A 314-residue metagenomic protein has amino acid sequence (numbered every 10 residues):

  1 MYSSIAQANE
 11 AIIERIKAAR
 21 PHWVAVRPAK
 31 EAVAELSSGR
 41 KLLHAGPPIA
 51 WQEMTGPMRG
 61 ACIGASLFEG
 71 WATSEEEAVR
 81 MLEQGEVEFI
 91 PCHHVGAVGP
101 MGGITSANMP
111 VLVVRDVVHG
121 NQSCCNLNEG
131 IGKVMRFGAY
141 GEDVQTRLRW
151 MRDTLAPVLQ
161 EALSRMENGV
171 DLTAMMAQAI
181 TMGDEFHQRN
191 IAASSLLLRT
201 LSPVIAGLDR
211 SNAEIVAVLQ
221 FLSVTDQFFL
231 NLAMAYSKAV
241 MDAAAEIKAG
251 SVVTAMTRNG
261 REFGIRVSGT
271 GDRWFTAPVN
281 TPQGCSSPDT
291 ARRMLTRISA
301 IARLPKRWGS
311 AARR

Functional and structural regions predicted by a protein language model:
S3-A19, A25, L82-V87, A97-P100 (+7 more regions): Alpha-helical multipass membrane-protein architecture
A8-W23, K30, V144-T173, A179-I180 (+4 more regions): Charged, low-complexity, helix-prone segments enriched in Lys/Glu/Asp/Gln
A11-E161: An N-terminal, globular interaction/scaffold subdomain
I104, L148, G183, H187-N190 (+5 more regions): Generic structural signal for well-ordered, non-membrane alpha-helical segments in soluble metabolic enzymes
N128-S211, V218: Glycine-rich, mobile lid/loop segments that gate access to catalytic sites or pores
I191, S195-L295: Accessory "access/gating" subregions that flank catalytic or transport cores
S286-R314: Hydrophobic alpha-helical bundle architecture
